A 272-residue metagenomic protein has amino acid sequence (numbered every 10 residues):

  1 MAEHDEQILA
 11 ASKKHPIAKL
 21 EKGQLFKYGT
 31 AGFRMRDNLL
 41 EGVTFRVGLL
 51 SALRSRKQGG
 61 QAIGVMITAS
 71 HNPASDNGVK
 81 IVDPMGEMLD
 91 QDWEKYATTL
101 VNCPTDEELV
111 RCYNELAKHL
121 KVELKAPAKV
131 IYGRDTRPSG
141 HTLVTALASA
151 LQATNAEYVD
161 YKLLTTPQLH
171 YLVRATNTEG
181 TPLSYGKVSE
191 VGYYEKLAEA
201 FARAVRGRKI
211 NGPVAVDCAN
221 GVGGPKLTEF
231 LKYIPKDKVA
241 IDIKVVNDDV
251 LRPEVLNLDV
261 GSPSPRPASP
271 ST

Functional and structural regions predicted by a protein language model:
A2-H15, T30-L50, P84, K95-T98 (+3 more regions): Phosphate-binding chemistry for phosphorylated carbohydrates and sugar-nucleotides
K14-K27: Short, compositionally biased low-complexity segments
L20, G32-R36, C112-A117, K121-P127 (+1 more regions): Metal-dependent C-N hydrolase catalytic cores
V43-I63, I67: Gly/lys/ser-thr-rich phosphate-binding loops in alpha/beta enzymes that coordinate phosphoanhydride or phosphate groups
A52-Q61, C103-K129, F201-I210: Glycine-rich phosphate/diphosphate-binding loops that line cofactor/substrate pockets in enzymes
V65-S70, G133, D217: Short beta-strand segments
M66-D83: Active-site microenvironments of hydrolase-like enzyme catalytic domains
G86-N114: Ser/Thr/Gly-rich flexible loops in soluble cytosolic domains mediating phosphotransfer, phosphorylation
